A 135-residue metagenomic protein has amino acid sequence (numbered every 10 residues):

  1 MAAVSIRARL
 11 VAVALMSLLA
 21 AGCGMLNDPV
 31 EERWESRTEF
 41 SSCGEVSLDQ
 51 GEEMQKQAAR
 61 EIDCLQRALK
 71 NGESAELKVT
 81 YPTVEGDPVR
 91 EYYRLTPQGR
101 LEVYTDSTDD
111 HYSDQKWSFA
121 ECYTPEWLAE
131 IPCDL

Functional and structural regions predicted by a protein language model:
A2-V11: Bacterial N-terminal signal peptides that target proteins for export
M16, S36-R37, Q57, Q115 (+1 more regions): Residue-level signal for mature regions of secreted extracellular proteins and peptides
L19-G22: C-terminal motif of bacterial Sec signal peptides marking the signal peptidase cleavage site
G24-L26: Bacterial signal peptide processing site
P29-K56: Low-complexity, intrinsically disordered regions in eukaryotic regulatory proteins and secreted peptide precursors
V46-S113: Mature extracytoplasmic domains of secretory-pathway proteins
Y112-L135: C-terminal partner/receptor-binding element of secreted or periplasmic proteins
